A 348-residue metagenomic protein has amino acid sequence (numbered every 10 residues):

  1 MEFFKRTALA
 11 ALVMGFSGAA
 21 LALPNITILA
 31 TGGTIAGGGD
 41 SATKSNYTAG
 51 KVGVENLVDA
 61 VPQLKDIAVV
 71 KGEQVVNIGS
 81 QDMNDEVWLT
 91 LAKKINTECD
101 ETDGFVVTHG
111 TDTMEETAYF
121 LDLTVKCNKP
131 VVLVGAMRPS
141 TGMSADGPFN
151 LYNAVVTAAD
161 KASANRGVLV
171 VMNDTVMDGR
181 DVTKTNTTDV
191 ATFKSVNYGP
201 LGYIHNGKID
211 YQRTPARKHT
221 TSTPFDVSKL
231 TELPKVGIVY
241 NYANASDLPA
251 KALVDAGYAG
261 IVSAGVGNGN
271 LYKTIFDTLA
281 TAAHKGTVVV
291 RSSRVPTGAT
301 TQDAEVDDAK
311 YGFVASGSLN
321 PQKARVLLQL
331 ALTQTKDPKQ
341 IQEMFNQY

Functional and structural regions predicted by a protein language model:
M1-A22: Gram-negative bacterial Sec-dependent N-terminal signal peptides
L23-N96, D277, T281: ATP/NTP phosphate-donor binding region
L29, G53, L57-A60, D178-A259 (+1 more regions): Accessory alpha-helical/coil subdomains and C-terminal extensions that flank or cap enzyme catalytic cores
C99-M114, A256-N268: Short acidic, glycine-rich surface-loop motifs adjacent to enzyme active sites
T108-K129, L271-A280: Short Gly/Thr/Asp-enriched flexible loops that form oxyanion-binding sites at enzyme active sites
A118-F149, V155-A159, H284-S293: Short, acidic/small-residue loops that bind anionic groups at enzyme active sites
V134-H205: Internal gly/pro-rich beta-alpha loop/helix module that stabilizes soluble enzyme cofactors or their anionic handles
N268-Y348: C-terminal non-catalytic interaction/assembly regions of soluble proteins
